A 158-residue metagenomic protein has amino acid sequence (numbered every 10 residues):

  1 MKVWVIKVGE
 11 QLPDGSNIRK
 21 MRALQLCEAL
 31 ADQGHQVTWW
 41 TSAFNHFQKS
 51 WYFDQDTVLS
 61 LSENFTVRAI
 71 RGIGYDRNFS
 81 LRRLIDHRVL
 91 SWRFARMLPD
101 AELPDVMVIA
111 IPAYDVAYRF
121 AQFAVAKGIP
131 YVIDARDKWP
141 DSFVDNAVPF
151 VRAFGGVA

Functional and structural regions predicted by a protein language model:
M1-L61: N-terminal subdomain of nucleotide-sugar transferases
V8, P13, G72-R82, K127-A158: Acceptor-binding helix/loop patch of EC 2.4 sugar-transfer enzymes, predominantly nucleotide-sugar-dependent
S16, L84, I109-A110: A generic secondary-structure micro-motif detector that highlights 1-2 residue hydrophobic/ambivalent hotspots embedded
I18, R22, D86-L90, V157-A158: Soluble or luminal CAZymes and related metallo-dependent hydrolases
Q33, F123-K127: Helix C-cap/helix->beta junction micro-motif
W39-A101: A conserved catalytic-core segment of Leloir-type glycosyltransferases
T66-A69, R96-V116, I129-V132: Short N-terminal targeting/anchoring amphipathic segment
F120: Aromatic/hydrophobic pocket-lining residues that form π-stacking "cages" and hydrophobic walls in ligand
